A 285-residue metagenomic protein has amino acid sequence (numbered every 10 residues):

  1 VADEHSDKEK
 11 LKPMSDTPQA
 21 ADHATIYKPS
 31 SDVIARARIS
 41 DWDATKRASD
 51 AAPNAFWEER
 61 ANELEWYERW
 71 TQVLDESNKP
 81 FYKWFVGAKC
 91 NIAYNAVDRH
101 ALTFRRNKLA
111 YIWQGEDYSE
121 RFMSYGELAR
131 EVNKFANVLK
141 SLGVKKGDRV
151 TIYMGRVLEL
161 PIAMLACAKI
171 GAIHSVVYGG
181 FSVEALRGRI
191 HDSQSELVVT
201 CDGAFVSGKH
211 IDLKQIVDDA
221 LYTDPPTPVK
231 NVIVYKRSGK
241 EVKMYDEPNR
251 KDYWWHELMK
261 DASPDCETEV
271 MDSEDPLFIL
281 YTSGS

Functional and structural regions predicted by a protein language model:
Q19-A44: Short, contiguous pre-domain boundary segments
A48-T71, A88-A110: A short N-terminal helical cap/helix-turn-helix that marks the beginning of AMP-binding/adenylate-forming
Y67-K89, R156: Active-site diphosphate/adenylate-binding microenvironment
A93-Y94, N107-L165, S182, L186-R187 (+1 more regions): Conserved AMP-binding/adenylate-forming core of the ANL superfamily
N107-L109, K230-Y235, D246-Y281: Conserved pre-ATP/AMP-binding loop-to-beta segment of ANL
Y118, I279-S285: Conserved adenylation A10 loop of the ANL superfamily
V150, G171, S285: Conserved G/P- and acidic residue-centered "switch" motifs that form tight phosphate/ATP-binding loops in soluble
L165, K169-E257: Structural core segment of the AMP-binding/adenylate-forming
